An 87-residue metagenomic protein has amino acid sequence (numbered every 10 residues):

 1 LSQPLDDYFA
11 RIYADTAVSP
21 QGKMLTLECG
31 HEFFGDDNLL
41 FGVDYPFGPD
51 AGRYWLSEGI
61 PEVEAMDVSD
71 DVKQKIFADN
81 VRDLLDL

Functional and structural regions predicted by a protein language model:
L1-R11: Aromatic-lined glycan-binding groove of carbohydrate-active enzymes
Y13-A14, P20-L40, P46-L87: Mid-to-C-terminal alpha-helical segments outside catalytic/metal-binding sites
